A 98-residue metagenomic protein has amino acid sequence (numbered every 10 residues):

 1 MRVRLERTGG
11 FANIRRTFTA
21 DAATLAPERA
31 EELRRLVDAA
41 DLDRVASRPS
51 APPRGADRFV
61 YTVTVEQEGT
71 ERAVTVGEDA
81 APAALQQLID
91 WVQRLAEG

Functional and structural regions predicted by a protein language model:
M1-G98: Function-determining sites in protein domains
